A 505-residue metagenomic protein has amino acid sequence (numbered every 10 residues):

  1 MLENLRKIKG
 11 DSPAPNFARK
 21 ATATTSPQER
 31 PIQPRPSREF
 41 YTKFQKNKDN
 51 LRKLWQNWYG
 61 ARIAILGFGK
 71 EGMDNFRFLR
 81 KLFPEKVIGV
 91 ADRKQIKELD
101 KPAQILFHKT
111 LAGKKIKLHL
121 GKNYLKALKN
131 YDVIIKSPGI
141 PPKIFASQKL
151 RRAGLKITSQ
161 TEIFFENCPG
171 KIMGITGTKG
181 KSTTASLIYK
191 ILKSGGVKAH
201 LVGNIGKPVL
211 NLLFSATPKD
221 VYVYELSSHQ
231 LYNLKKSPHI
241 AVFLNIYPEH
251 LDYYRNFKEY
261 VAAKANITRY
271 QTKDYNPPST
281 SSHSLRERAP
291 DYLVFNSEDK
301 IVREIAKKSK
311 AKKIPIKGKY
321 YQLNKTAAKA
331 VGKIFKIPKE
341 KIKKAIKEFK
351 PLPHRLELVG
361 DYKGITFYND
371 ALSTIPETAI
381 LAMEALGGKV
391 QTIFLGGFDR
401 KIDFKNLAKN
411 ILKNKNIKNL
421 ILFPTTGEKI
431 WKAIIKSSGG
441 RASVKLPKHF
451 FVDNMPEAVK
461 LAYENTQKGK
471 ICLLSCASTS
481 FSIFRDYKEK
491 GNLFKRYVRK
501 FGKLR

Functional and structural regions predicted by a protein language model:
M1-D49, K53, Q104-K114, K149-G154 (+2 more regions): Intrinsic disorder/low-complexity segments
M1-I8, R38-S159: N-terminal leader/targeting and accessory segments in enzymes
A23, L54, R80-K81, L125-Y131 (+7 more regions): Phosphate-binding loop of NTP-binding sites
N47, R52-R62, G72-F78, L82 (+2 more regions): Nucleotide phosphate-binding/pyrophosphate-handling subdomain across enzymes that bind or process nucleotide phosphates
A64-L66, G174, H200, Y222 (+2 more regions): Conserved beta-strand elements of the Class I
K86-Q95, L293-E298, T392-G396, K415-T425: Short internal beta-strands
L99-H108, K405-K470, R505: C-terminal helical cap/extension that packs against the catalytic core of soluble nucleotide-cofactor enzymes
F243-N245, N296, L395, L473-A477: Short beta-strands and strand-loop turn motifs
